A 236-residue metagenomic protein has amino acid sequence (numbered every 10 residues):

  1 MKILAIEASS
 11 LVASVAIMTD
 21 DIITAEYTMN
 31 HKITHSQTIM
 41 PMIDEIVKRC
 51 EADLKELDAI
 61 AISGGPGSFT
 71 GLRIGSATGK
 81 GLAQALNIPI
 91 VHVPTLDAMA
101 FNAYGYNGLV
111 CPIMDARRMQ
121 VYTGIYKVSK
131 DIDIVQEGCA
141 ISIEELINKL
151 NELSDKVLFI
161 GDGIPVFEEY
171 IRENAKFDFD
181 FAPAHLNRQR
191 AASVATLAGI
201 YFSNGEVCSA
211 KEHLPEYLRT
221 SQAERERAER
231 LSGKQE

Functional and structural regions predicted by a protein language model:
M1-G64, R188: N-terminal beta-alpha supersecondary unit
A16, Y122-Y126, E216: Conserved hydrophobic/aromatic positions in well-ordered beta-strands
I22, P89-R188, S203, Q222-A223 (+1 more regions): Surface "functional belts" at beta-alpha junctions
N30-T38, F69, R73, A77 (+2 more regions): Residues at secondary-structure transition points
K48-K55, Q84-P94, E206: Phosphate-handling active-site elements
I62-I90, T95: DPxDG-like acidic metal-binding loop motif
D180-E236: Acyltransferase
